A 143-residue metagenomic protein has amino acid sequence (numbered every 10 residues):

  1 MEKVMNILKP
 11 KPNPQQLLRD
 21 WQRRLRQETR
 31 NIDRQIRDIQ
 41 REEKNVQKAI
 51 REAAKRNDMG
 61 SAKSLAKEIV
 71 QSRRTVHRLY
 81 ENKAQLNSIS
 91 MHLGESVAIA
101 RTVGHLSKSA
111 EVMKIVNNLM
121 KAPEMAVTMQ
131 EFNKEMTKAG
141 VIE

Functional and structural regions predicted by a protein language model:
M1-E143: Extended, charge-rich alpha-helical scaffolding segments
